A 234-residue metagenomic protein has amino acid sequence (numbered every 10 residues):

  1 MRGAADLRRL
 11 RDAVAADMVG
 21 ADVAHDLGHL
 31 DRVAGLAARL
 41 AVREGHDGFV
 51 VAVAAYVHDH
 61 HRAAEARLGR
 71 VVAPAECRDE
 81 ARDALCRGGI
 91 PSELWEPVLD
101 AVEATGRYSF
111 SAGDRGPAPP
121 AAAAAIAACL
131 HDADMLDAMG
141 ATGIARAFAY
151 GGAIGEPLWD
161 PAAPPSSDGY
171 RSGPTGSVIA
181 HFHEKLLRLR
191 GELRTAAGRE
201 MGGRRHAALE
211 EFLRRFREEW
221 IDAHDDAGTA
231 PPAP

Functional and structural regions predicted by a protein language model:
M1-A15: Short alpha-helical hairpin
R2, M18-G45, V57, F110-G113 (+1 more regions): Divalent metal-dependent phosphate-bond-processing catalytic cores, especially two-metal-ion Mg2+/Mn2+ enzymes that act
V33, A73-R87: An active-site-proximal "capping" alpha-helix that borders the catalytic cofactor pocket
G48-R67, A73, C77, L99-Y108: His-Asp-centered metal-binding catalytic motifs of divalent-metal-dependent phosphohydrolases/nucleases
R67-V71, A112-P117: Metal-dependent catalytic cores of enzymes that make or break cyclic nucleotides and related phosphoester linkages
P91: Ligand-binding beta-strand-loop-alpha-helix segment within the catalytic cores of soluble metabolic enzymes
